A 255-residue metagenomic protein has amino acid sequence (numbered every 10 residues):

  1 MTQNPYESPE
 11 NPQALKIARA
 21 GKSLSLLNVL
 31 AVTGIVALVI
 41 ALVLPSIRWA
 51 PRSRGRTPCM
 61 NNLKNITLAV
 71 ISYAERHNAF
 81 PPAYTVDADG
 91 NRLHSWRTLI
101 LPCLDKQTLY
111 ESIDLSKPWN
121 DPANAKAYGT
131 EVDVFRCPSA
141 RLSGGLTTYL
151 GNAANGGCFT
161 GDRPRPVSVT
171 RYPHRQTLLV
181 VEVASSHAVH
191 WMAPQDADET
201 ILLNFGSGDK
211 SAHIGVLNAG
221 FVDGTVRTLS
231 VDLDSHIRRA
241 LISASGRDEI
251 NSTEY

Functional and structural regions predicted by a protein language model:
M1-I17: N-terminal intrinsically disordered, acidic low-complexity segments at the extreme N-terminus
N4, A20-S23, P166: Positively charged, low-complexity intrinsically disordered regions
E10-Q13, G34, A188: A ubiquitous, low-specificity "background" feature that marks scattered single residues across proteins without
Q13, I17-R19, N152, S243: Residue-level detector of intrinsically disordered, flexible termini and proteolytic processing junctions
I17-N61, N65-A69, E75, A79: Amphipathic alpha-helical segments typified by the pilin-like N-terminal helix that continues immediately C-terminal
G55-Y255: Surface-exposed loop/linker segments characteristic of extracytoplasmic
